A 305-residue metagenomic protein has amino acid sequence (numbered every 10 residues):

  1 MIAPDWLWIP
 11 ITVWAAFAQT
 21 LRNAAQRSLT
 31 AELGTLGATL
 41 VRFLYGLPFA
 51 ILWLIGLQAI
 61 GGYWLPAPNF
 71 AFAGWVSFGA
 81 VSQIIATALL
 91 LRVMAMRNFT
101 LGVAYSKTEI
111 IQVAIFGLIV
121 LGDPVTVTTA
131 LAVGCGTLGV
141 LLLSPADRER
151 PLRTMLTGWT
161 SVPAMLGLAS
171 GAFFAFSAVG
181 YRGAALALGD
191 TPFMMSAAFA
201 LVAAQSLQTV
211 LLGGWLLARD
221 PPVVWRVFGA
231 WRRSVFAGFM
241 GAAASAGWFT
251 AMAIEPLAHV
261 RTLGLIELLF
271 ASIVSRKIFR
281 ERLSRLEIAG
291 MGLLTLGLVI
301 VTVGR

Functional and structural regions predicted by a protein language model:
M1-A18, N23-M96, P145-L168, A172 (+5 more regions): Membrane-interface interhelical linkers
W14, V41, Y105, V127-L131 (+3 more regions): Hydrophobic core positions of alpha-helical segments in small-molecule transporters and transporter systems
A18, R22, S82-L89, E109-F116 (+3 more regions): Membrane-embedded alpha-helical core segments of multi-pass
G37, L101, P124-T129, F199 (+2 more regions): Residue-level recognition of membrane-helix boundary sites in multi-pass small-molecule transporters
L44-F49, Y105-I119, L207, L211 (+4 more regions): Alpha-helical transmembrane segments of compact multi-pass small-molecule transporters, enriched in specific families
A50, I115-L118, T128-D147, L286-R305: Hydrophobic transmembrane alpha-helices of multi-pass small-molecule transport proteins
A50-G61, V113-V125, A172-L186, M240-L257 (+1 more regions): Hydrophobic alpha-helical transmembrane segments in multi-pass integral membrane proteins
L90-L131: Membrane-interface helix-loop-helix junctions at boundaries between adjacent transmembrane segments
